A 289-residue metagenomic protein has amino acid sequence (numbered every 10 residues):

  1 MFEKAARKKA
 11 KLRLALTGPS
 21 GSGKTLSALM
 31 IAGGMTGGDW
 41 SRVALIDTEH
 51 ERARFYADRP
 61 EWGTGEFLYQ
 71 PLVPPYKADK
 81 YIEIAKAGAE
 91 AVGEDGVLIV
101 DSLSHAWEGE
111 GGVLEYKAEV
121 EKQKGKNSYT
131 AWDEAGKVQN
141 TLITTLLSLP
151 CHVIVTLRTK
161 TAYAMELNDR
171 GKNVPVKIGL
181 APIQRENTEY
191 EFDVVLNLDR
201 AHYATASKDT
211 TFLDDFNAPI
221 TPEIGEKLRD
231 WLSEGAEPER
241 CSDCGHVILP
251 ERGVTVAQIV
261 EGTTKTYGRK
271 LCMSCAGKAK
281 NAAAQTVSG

Functional and structural regions predicted by a protein language model:
E3-V92, V97: Walker A/P-loop NTP-binding active-site region of P-loop NTPases, recognizing the glycine-rich GxxxxGKT/S
P19-G21, N140-E226: Phosphate-binding/switch region of NTP-binding enzymes
A53-Y56, A106-L114, A162-N168, Y203-S207: Switch/connector loops and helix/strand junctions flanking conserved nucleotide-binding motifs in nucleotide-processing
V100-E134: Conserved P-loop NTPase nucleotide-binding/switch module
D215-P238, Q285-G289: NTP-binding/hydrolysis catalytic cores, primarily Walker-type P-loop NTPases
C241-C244, C272-C275: Short cysteine-rich clusters marking metal-coordination/redox-active sites
I248, L271, A279: Cys/His-rich microdomains that often coordinate metals
E251-K270: Short linker/helix segments within small regulatory modules
